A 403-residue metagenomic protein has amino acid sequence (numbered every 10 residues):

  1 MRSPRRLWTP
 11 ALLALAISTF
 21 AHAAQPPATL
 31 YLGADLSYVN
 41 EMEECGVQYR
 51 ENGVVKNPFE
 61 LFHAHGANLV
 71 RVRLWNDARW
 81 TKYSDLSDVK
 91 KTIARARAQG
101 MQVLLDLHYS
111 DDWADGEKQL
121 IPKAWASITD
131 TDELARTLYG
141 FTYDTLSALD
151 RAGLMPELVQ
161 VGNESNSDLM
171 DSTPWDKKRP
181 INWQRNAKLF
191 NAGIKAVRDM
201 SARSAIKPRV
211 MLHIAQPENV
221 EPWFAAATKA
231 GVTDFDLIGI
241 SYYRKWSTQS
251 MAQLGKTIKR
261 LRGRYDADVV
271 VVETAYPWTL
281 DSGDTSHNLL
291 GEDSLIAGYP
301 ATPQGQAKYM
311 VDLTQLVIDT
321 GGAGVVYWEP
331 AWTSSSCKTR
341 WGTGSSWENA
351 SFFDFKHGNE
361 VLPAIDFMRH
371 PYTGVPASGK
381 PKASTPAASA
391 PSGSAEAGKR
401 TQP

Functional and structural regions predicted by a protein language model:
P10-T19: Bacterial N-terminal signal peptides
P26-P58: Boundary/entry segment of secreted carbohydrate-active catalytic domains
A34, F62, D106, V159 (+3 more regions): Conserved, mostly hydrophobic/aromatic
E44-R50, K178, R260, T279-D312 (+4 more regions): Aromatic-rich peripheral "rim/lid" segments of glycoside hydrolase catalytic domains that contact and position glycan
G46-H63, Y139-A148, E218-K229, A307-L313: Short, acidic/polar
V54-A114, K123, P180-I206, M251-L254 (+2 more regions): Aromatic-lined substrate-binding rim segments of carbohydrate-active enzymes
P58, D199, R203-R209, E218-L295 (+1 more regions): Glycoside hydrolase catalytic-domain groove-lining segments
D85-D88, D115-K229, T233, T248-K256 (+2 more regions): Active-site cleft segment of glycoside hydrolase catalytic domains centered on the general acid/base Glu
